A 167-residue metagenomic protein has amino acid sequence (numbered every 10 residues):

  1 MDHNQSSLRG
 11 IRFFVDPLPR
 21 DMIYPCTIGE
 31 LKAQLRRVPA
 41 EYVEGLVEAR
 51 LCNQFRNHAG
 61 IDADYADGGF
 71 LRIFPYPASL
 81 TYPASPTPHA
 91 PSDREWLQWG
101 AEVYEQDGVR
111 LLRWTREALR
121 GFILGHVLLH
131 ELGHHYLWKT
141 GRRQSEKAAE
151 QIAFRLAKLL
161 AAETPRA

Functional and structural regions predicted by a protein language model:
M1-Q98, E102-E117: A metal-dependent hydrolase signature that marks the N-terminal structural subdomain at the beginning of catalytic folds
E30-R37, L128, I152, L156: Amphipathic alpha-helical segments that form well-ordered structural scaffolds and often line/cohere around active
A40, L137, K158-A162: A generic secondary-structure boundary signal that marks alpha-helix termini
L80-P83, Y136, Q144: Short catalytic/ligand-binding loop motif for oxyanion handling, primarily in non-cytosolic enzymes, centered on
G121-L124: Alpha-helical scaffolds flanking conserved acidic
H126-W138: Active-site recognition of the HExxH zinc-binding catalytic motif
Q144-A167: Post-HExxH zinc-binding segment in Zn-dependent metallohydrolases
